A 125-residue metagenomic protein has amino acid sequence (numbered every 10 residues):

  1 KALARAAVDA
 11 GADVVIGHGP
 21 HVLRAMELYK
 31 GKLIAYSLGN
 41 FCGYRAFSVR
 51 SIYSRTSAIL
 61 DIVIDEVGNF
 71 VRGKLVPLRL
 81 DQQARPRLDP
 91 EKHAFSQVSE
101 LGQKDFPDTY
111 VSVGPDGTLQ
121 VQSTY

Functional and structural regions predicted by a protein language model:
K1-A58: Conserved beta-sheet core of the metallophosphoesterase superfamily
R50-Y125: A short C-terminal boundary segment appended to hydrolase-like catalytic domains
